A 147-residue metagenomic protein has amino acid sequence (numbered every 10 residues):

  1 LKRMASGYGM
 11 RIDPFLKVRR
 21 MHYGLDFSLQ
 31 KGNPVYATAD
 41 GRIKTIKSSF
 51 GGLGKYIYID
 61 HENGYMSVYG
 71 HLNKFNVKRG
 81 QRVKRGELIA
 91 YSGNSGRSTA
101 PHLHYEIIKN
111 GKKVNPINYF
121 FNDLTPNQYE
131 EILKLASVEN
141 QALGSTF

Functional and structural regions predicted by a protein language model:
L1-L133, E139: Catalytic cores of peptidoglycan-degrading enzymes
S137-F147: Long, low-complexity intrinsically disordered regions
